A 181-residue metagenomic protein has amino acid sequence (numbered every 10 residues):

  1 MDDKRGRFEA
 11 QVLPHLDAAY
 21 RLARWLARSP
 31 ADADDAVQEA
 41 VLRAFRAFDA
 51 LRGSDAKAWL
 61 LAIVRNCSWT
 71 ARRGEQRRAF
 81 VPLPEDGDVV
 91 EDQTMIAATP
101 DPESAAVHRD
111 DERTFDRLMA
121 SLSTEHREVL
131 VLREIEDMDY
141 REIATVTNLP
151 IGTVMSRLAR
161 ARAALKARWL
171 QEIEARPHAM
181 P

Functional and structural regions predicted by a protein language model:
M1-Q11, Y20-E39, F48-D55, I151: Short, charged helix-capping/linker segments at alpha-helix termini
D2, G6-F8, R141, T145-N148 (+1 more regions): C-terminal edge and immediately downstream basic/flexible tail or linker adjoining helix-turn-helix-like DNA-binding
L16, Q38-F45, S54-R77, V81 (+2 more regions): Σ70-family region 2.3-2.4 aromatic/basic alpha-helix that recognizes the −10 promoter and nucleates DNA melting
L16, Y20, V41, S123 (+2 more regions): C-terminal flanking helix
A62-P84, M95, P100, H108 (+1 more regions): Arg/Lys-rich amphipathic alpha helix in sigma70-family domain 2
D88-A120: Acidic, proline/glycine-rich intrinsically disordered inter-domain spacer in sigma factors
V129-R133: A short pre-motif secondary-structure segment
